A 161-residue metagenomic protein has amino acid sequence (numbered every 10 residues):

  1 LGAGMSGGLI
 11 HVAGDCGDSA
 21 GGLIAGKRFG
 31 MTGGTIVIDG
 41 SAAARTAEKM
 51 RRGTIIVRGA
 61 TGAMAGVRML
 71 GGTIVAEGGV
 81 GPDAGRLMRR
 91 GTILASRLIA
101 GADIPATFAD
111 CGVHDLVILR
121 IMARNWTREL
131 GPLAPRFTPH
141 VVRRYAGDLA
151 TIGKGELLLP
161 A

Functional and structural regions predicted by a protein language model:
H11-A13, G17, G26-D39, A43-R45 (+3 more regions): Intrinsically disordered, low-complexity terminal regions
A20-G21: Hydrophobic packing positions in regular secondary-structure scaffolds
M50: Short acidic, glycine/serine/threonine-rich loops at helix termini
